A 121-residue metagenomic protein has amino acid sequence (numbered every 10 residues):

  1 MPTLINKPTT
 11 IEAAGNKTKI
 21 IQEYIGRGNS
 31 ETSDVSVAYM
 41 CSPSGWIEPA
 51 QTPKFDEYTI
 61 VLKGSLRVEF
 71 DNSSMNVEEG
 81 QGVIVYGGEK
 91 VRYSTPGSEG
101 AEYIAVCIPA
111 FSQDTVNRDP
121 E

Functional and structural regions predicted by a protein language model:
M1-D34, T115-E121: A short, N-terminal "cap"/entry segment at the start of jelly-roll beta-barrel domains of the cupin/DSBH fold
E23-I25, V37-P53: Conserved short histidine dyad/triad with adjacent acidic residue
E31, G87-Q113: Ligand-binding loop in jelly-roll beta-barrel domains
M40-S42, P53-V68, V106: Short, conserved beta-strand element in jelly-roll/cupin
I47-E48, R67, V83, G87-Y93: Histidine-centered metal-chelating micro-motifs
I47-P53, S94-P96, V116: Short histidine-centered beta-strand/loop micro-motifs that create catalytic or ligand/metal-coordination sites
S65-R67, S74, K90, G100: Structural motif
N72-G87: Short acidic-glycine-tyrosine-enriched beta hairpin
